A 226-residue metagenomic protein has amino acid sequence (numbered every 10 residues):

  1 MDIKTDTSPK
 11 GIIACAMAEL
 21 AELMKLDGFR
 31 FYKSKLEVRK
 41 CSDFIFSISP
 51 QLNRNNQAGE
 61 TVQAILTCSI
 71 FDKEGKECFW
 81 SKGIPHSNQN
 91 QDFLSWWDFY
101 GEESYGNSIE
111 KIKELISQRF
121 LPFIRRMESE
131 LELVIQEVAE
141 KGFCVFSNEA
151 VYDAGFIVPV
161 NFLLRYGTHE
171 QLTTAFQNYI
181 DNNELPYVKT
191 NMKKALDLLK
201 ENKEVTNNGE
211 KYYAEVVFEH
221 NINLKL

Functional and structural regions predicted by a protein language model:
D2-I13, V38-L226: Intrinsically disordered, low-complexity regulatory regions enriched in serine/threonine/proline and acidic residues
P9-Y32: Amphipathic alpha-helical segments
G28-S42: A short acidic/basic microdomain associated with nuclease active sites
